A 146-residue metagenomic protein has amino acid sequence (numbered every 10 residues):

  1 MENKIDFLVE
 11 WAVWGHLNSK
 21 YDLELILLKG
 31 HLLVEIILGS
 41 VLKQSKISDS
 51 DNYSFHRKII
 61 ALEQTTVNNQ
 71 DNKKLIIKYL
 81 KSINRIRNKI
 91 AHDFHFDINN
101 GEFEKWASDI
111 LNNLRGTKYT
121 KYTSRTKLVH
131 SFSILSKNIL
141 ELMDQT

Functional and structural regions predicted by a protein language model:
M1-V67, D71-K105, I110-T146: Amphipathic alpha-helical interface elements
